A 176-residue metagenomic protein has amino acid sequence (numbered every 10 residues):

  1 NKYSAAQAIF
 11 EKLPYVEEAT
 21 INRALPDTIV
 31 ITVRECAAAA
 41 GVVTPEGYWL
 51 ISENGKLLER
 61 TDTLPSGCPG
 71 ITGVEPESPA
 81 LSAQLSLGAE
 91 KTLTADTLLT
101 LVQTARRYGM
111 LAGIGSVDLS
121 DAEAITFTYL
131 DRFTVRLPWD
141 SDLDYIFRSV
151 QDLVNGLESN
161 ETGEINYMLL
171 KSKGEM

Functional and structural regions predicted by a protein language model:
S4-A8, K12, E18-M176: Charged, solvent-exposed interaction patches on well-folded alpha/beta domains that mediate macromolecular contacts
